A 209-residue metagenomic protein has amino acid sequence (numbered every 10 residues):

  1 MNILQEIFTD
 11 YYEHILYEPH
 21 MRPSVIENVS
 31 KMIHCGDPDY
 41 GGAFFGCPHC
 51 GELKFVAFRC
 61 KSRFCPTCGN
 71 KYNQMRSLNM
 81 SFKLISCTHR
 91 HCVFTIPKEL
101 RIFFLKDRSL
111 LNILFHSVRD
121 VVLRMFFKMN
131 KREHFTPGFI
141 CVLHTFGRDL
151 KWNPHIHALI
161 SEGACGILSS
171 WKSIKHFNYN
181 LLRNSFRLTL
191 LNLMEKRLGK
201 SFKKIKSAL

Functional and structural regions predicted by a protein language model:
M1-L209: Beta->alpha loop/short-helix hinge microenvironment recognizer with preference for catalytic Tyr/His contexts
